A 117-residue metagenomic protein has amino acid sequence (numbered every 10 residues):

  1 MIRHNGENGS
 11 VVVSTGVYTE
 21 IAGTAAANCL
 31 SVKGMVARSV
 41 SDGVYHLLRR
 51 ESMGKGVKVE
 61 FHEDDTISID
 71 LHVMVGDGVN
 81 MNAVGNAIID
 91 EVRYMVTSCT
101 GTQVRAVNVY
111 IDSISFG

Functional and structural regions predicted by a protein language model:
M1-D77, M81, N86, S98 (+1 more regions): Contiguous, often N-terminal, cationic amphipathic patches that form binding interfaces
R93: Glycine-rich active-site/cofactor-binding loop and its immediate structural neighborhood
